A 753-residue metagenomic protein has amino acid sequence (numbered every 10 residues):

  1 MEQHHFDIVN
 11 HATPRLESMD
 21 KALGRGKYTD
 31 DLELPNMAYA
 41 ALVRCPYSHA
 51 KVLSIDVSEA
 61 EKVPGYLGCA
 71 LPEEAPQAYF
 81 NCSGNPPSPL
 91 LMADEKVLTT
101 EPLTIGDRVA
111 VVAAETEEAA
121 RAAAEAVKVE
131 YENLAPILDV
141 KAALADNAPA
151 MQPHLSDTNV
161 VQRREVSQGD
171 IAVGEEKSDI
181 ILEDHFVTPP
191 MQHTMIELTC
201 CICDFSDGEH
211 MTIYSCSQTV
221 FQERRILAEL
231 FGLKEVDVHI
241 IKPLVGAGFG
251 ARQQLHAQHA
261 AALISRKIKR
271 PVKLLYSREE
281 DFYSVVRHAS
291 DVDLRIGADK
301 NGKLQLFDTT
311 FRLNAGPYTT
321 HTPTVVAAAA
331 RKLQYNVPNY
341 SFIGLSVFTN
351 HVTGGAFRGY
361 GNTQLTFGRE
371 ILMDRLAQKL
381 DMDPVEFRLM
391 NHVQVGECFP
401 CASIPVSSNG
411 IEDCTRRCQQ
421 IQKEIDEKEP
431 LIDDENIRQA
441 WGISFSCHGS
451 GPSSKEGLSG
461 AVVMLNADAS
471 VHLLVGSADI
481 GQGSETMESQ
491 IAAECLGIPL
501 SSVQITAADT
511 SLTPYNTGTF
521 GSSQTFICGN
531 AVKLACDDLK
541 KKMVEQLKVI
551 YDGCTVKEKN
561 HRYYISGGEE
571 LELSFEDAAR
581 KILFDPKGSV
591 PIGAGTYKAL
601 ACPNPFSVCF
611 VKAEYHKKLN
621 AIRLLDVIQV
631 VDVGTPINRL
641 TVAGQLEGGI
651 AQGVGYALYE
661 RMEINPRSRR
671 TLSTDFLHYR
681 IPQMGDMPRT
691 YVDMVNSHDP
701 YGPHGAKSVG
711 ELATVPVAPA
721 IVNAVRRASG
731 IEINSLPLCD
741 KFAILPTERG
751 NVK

Functional and structural regions predicted by a protein language model:
M1-T158, Y615: Flexible, low-hydrophobicity surface segments
H11, E17-L23, N85-P87, M92 (+5 more regions): Glycine-rich loop/linker segments at domain edges
Y39, T99, E197-I202, D291-D293 (+4 more regions): Short glycine-rich loop/turn motifs
V63, P72-E73, G232-H239, K267-V272 (+3 more regions): C-terminal catalytic domains of large/alpha subunits in multi-subunit enzymes
T100-E101, K234-K242, R266-S277, D281-Y283: Conserved catalytic cysteine-centered active-site region of acyl-thioester-dependent Claisen-condensing enzymes
A145, P149-F231, V393-S470, L672-Q683 (+1 more regions): Helix-loop-helix junctions that connect adjacent transmembrane helices in secondary transporters/permeases, recognized
L244, G248-K269, K273-Y276, S484-I491: Thiamine diphosphate
